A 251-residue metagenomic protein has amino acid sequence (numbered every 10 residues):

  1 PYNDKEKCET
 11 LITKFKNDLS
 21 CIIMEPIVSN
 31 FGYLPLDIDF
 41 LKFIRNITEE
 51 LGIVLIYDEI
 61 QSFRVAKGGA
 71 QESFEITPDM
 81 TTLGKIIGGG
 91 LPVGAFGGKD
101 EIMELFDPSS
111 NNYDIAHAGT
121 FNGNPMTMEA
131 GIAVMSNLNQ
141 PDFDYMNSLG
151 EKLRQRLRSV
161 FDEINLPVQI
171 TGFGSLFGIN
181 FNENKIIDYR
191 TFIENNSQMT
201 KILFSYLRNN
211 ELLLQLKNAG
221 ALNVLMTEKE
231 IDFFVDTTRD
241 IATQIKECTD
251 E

Functional and structural regions predicted by a protein language model:
P1-E251: Conserved N-terminal phosphate-binding loop of PLP-dependent enzymes in the Aspartate aminotransferase
